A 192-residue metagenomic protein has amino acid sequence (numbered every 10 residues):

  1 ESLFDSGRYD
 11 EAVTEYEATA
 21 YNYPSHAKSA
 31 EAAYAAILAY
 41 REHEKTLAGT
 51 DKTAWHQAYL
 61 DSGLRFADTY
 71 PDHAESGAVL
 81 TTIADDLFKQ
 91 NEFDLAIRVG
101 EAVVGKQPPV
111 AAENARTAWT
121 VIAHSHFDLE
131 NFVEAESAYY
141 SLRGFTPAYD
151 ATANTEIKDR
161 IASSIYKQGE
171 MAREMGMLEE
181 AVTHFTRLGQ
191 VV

Functional and structural regions predicted by a protein language model:
E1-V192: Acidic, polar-rich low-complexity tracts and alpha-helical solenoid repeat scaffolds
